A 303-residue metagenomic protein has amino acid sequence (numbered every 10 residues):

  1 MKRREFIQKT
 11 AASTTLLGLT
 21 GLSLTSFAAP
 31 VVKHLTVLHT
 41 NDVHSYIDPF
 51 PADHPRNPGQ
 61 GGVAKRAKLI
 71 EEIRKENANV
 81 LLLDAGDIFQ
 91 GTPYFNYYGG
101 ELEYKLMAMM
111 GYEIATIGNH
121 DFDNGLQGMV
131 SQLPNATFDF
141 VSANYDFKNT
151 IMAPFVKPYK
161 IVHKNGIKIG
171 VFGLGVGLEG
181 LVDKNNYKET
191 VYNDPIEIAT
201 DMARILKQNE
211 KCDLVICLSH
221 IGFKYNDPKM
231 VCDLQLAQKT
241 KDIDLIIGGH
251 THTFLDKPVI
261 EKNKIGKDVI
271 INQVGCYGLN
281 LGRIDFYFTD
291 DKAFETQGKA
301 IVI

Functional and structural regions predicted by a protein language model:
R3, I7-V302: Acidic, metal/ion-coordinating pockets
